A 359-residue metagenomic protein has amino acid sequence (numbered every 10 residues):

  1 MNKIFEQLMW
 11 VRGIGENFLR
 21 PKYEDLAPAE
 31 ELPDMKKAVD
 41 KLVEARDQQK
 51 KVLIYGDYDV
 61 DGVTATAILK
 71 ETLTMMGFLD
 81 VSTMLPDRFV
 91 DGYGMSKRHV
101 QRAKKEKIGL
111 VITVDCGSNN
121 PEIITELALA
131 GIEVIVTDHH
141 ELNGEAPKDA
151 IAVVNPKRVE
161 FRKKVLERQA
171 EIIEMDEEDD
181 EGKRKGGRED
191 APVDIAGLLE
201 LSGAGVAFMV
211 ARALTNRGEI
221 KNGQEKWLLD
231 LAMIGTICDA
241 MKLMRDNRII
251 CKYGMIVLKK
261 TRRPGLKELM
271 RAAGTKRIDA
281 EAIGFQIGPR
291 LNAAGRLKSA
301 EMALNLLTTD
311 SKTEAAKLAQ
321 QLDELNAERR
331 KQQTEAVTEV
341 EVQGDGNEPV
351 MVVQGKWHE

Functional and structural regions predicted by a protein language model:
N2-L110, A130-G131, D149, T215-E359: Hydrophobic helix-and-loop "lid/oligomerization" segment in the mid-to-C-terminal part of catalytic domains
I68, P147-I220, E225-I237, R245: Short alpha-helices
I68-E167, I173, P192-G203: Hydrophobic, small-residue-rich alpha-helical packing segments that form membrane-like cores
